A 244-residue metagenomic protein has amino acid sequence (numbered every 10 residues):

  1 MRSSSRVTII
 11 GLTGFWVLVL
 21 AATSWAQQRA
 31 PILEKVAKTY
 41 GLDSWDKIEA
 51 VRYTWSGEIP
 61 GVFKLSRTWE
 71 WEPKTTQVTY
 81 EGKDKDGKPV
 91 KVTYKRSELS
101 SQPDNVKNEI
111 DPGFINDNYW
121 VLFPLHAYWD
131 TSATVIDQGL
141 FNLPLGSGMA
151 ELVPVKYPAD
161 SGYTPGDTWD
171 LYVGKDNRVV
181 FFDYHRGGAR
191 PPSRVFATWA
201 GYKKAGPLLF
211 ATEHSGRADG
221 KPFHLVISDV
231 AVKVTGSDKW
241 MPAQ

Functional and structural regions predicted by a protein language model:
M1-T8: N-terminal secretory signal peptides that target proteins for export/translocation
I10-A21: Bacterial N-terminal signal peptides
V19, D46-I48, Y128: A generic structural signal for short, non-catalytic loop/turn and secondary-structure boundary residues
L20-T23, G216: N-terminal low-complexity, intrinsically disordered patches enriched in charged
W25-E34, Y94-D167, G187-S193, A243-Q244: Flexible, processing/modification-adjacent segments and terminal tails in exported/periplasmic/extracellular proteins
A30-N108, A133-N142: N-terminal mature ectodomain segment of secretory-pathway/periplasmic proteins
W45, W69-P73, W120-V121, W169 (+1 more regions): Tryptophan-centric aromatic hotspots in well-structured domains and transmembrane helices
G146-A243: Gly/Pro-enriched, hydrophobic low-complexity segments that function as extracytoplasmic propeptides/linkers
